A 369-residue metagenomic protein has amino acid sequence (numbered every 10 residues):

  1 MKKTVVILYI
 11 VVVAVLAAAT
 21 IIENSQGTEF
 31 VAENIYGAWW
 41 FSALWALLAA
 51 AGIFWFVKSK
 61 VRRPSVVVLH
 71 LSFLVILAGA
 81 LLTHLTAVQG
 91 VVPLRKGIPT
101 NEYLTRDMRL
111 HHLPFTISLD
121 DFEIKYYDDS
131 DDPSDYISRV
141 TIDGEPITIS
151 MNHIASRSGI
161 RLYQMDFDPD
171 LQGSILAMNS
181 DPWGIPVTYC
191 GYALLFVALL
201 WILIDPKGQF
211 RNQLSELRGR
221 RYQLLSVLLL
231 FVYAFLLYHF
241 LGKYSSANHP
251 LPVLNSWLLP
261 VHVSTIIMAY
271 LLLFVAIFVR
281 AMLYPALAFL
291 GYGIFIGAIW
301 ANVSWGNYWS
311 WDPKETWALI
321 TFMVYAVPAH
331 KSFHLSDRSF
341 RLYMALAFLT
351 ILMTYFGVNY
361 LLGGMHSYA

Functional and structural regions predicted by a protein language model:
M1-A369: Solvent-exposed, non-transmembrane regions of integral membrane proteins
